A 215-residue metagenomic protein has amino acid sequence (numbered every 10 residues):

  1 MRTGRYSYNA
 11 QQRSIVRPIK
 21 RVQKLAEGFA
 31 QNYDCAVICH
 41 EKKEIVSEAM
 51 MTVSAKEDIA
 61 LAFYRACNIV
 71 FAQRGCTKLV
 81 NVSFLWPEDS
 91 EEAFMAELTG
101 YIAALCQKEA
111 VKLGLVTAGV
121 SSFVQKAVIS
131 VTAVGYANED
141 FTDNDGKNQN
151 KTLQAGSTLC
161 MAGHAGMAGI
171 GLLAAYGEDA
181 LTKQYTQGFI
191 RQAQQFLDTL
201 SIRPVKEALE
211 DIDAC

Functional and structural regions predicted by a protein language model:
M1-C215: Helix-biased detector of long, well-ordered alpha-helical tracts
